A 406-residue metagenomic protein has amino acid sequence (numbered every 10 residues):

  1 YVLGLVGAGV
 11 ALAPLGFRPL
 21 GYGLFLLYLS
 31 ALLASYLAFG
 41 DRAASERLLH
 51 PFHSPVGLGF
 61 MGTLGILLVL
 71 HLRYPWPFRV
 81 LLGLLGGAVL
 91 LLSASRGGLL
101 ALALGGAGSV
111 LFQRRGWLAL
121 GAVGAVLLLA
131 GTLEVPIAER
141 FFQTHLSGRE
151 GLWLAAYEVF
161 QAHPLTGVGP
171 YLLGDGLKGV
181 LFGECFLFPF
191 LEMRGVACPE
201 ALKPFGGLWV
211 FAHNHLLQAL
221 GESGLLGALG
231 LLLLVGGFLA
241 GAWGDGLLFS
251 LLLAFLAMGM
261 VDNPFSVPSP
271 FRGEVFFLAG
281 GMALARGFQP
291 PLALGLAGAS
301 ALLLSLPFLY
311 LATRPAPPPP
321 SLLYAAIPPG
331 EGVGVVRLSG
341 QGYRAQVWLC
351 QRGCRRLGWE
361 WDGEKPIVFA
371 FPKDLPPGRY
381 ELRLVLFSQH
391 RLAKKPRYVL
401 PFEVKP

Functional and structural regions predicted by a protein language model:
L3-A44, H50-F112, G237, G241-W243 (+2 more regions): Alpha-helical transmembrane segments of multi-pass inner-membrane proteins
Y36-F39, L92-S93, V110-L146, L154-A162 (+3 more regions): A membrane-periplasm/extracellular boundary helix in multi-pass inner-membrane enzymes that assemble envelope glycans
L49-L64, S95-G97, A212-H215, L220-G224 (+1 more regions): Membrane-interface micro-motifs in multi-pass membrane enzymes
A94-R115, A279-G298: Cytosolic-side transmembrane helix boundary signature
G116, E222-L253, S388: Hydrophobic transmembrane alpha-helices and their immediate junctions
L172-G221: Interfacial juxtamembrane loops and adjacent helix segments that form the catalytic/substrate-binding surfaces
L248-G295, P307: Transmembrane alpha-helices of multi-pass inner-membrane enzymes
P307-V335, P406: Short, compositionally biased P/S/T/A/G/V-rich stretches that sit at domain boundaries
